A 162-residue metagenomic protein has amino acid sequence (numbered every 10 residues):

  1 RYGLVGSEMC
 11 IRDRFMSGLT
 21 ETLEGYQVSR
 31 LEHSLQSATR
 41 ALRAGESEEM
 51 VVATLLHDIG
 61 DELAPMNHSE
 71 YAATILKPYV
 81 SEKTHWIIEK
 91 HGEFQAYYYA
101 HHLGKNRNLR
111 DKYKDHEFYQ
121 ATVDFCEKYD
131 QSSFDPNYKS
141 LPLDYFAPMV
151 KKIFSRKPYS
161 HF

Functional and structural regions predicted by a protein language model:
R1-G6, C10: Single conserved hydrophobic/aromatic residue that forms the stacking wall/gate of nucleotide- or nucleobase-binding
L4, L23, D58: Short glycine/serine/threonine-biased micro-segments
I11-D13, F146-A147: N-terminal targeting/docking segments
D13-G25: N-terminal export signals and maturation junctions of secreted/periplasmic proteins
T22-S34, T39-S47, P78-W86, K90-F162: Divalent metal-dependent phosphate-bond-processing catalytic cores, especially two-metal-ion Mg2+/Mn2+ enzymes that act
R40-H68, A72, I88-G92: His-Asp-centered metal-binding catalytic motifs of divalent-metal-dependent phosphohydrolases/nucleases
